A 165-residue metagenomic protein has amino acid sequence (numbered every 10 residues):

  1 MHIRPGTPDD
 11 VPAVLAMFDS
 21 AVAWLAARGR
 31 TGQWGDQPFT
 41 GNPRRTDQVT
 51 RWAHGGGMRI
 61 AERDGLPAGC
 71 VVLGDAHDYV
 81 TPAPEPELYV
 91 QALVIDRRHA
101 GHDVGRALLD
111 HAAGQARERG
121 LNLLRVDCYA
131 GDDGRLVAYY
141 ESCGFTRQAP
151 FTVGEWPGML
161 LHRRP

Functional and structural regions predicted by a protein language model:
M1-P12: Conserved N-terminal entry element of GNAT/NAT acetyltransferase domains
P8, A16-R98, R106-H111, Q115 (+3 more regions): Acetyl-CoA-dependent GNAT
R97-A100, R125-L136, V153-P157: Conserved beta-strand-loop-alpha-helix junction that forms the acyl-donor binding cleft
D103: Glycine-rich phosphate-binding loop
Y140-P150: Conserved acetyl-CoA-binding loop of GNAT-fold acetyltransferases
L160-H162: Short C-terminal beta-strand
